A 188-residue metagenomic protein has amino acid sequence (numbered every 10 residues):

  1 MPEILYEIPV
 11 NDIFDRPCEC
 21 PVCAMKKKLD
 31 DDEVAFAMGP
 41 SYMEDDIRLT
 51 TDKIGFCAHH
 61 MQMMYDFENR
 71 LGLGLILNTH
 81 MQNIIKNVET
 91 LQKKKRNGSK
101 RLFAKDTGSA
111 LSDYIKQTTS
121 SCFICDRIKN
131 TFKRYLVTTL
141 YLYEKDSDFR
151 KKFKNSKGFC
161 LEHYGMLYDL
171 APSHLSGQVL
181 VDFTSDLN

Functional and structural regions predicted by a protein language model:
M1-N188: Intrinsically disordered, low-complexity regulatory regions of eukaryotic proteins
